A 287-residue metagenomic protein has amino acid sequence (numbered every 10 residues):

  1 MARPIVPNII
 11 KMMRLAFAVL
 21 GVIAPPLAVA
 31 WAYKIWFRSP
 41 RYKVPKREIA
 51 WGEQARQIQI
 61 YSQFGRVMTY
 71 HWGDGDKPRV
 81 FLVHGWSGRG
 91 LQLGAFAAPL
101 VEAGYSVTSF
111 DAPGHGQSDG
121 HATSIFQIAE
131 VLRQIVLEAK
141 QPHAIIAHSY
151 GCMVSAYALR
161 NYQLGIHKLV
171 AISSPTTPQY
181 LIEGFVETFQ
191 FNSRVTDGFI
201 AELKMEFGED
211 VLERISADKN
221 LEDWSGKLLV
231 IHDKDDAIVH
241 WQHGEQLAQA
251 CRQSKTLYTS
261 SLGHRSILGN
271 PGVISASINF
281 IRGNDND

Functional and structural regions predicted by a protein language model:
R3-Q59: An N-terminal hydrophobic leader/cap segment in hydrolases
G90, A97-D119: Conserved alpha/beta-hydrolase
A122-H143: Alpha/beta-hydrolase active-site loop
I146-S155: Gly/Ala-rich beta-loop-alpha elbow adjacent to hydrolase catalytic centers
Y162-D210: Hydrolase active-site cap/lid region
W224, V230-H232, D236: Short beta-strand/loop motif that positions the catalytic acidic residue of the alpha/beta-hydrolase fold
A237-H243: Conserved alpha/beta-hydrolase "acid-adjacent" motif
L262-I274: Catalytic histidine-centered segment of alpha/beta-hydrolase-like enzymes
